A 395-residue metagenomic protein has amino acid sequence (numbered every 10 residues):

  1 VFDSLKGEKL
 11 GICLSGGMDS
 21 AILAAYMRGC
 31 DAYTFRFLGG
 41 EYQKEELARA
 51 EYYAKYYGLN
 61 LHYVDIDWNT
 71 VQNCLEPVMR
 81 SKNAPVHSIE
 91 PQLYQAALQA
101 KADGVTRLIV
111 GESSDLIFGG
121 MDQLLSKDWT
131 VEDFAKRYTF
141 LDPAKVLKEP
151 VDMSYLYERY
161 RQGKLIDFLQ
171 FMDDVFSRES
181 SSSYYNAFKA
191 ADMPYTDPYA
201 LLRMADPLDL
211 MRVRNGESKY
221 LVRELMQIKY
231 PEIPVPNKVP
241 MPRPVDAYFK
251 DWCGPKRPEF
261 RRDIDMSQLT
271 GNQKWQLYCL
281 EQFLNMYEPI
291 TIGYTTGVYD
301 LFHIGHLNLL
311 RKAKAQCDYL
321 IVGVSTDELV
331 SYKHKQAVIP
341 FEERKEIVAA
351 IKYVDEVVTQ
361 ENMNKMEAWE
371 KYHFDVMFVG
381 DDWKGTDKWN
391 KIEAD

Functional and structural regions predicted by a protein language model:
V1-G11, V86, N186, P234 (+1 more regions): Peripheral terminal appendages
S4, K9-Y57, K314-H334, D382: ATP-dependent adenylation/pyrophosphate-handling site
G17, L201-L202, H303: Short, conserved phosphate/pyrophosphate- and ester-handling motifs at nucleotide-, phospho-/glycolipid
M18-S20, F37-G40, W68-T70, E112-I117 (+6 more regions): Short, solvent-exposed loop/turn segments at secondary-structure junctions
L47-S81, R107, E112, Q360: A conserved beta-strand->alpha-helix junction
H87, Q95-L165, S177-M204, G380 (+1 more regions): Active-site adenylate/phosphate-handling loop in enzymes that bind or generate adenylated species
L108-V131, Q170-Q268: Mid-to-C-terminal catalytic subdomains of enzymes that bind/position adenosyl phosphate moieties or nucleic-acid
E288-D395: Nucleotidyltransferase catalytic core that binds NTPs
